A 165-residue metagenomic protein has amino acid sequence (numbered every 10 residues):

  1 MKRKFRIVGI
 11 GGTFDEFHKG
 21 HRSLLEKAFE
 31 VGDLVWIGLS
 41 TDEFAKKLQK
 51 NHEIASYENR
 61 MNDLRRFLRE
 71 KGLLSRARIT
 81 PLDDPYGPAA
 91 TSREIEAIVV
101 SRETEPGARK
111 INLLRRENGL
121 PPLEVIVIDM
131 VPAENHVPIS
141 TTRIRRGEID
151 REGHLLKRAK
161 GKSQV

Functional and structural regions predicted by a protein language model:
M1-V165: Nucleotidyltransferase catalytic core that binds NTPs
